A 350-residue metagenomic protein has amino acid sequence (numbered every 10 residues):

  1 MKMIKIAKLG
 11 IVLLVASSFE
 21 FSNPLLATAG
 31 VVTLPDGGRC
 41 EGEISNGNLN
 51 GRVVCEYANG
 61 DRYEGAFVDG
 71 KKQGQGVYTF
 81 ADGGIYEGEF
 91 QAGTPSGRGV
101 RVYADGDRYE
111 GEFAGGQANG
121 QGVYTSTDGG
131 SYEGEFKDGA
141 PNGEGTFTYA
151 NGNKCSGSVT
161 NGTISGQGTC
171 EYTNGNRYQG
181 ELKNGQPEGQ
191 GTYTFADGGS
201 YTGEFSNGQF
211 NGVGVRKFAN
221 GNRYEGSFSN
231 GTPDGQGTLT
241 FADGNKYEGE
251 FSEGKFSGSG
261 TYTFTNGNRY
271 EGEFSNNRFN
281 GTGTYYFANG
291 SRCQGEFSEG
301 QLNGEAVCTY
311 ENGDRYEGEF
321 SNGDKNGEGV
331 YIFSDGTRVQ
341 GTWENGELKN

Functional and structural regions predicted by a protein language model:
K2-I11: Bacterial N-terminal signal peptides that target proteins for export
A16-P24: C-terminal segment of classical bacterial N-terminal signal peptides
L25-A29: Boundary at the C-terminal end of the N-terminal hydrophobic targeting segment
V31-E41: An edge-strand/N-cap motif at the start of beta-rich repeat modules
C40-L49, R62-Q73, I85-S96, R108-N119 (+10 more regions): Conserved anchor residues at repeat-unit boundaries in beta-strand-based tandem repeats, strongest for the MORN repeat
Y57, V77-F80, E87, V100-Y103 (+9 more regions): Short beta-strand elements of solenoid repeat domains
